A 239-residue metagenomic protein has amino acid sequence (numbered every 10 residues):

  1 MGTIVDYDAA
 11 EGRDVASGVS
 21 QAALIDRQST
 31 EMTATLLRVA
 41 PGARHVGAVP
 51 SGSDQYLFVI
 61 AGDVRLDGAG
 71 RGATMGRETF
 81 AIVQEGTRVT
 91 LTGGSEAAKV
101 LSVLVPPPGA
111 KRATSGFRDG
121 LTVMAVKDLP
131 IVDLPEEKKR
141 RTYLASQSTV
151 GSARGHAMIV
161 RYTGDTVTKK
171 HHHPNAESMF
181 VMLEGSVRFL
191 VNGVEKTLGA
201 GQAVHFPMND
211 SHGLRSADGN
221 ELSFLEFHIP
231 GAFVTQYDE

Functional and structural regions predicted by a protein language model:
M1-T33, V46, A97-K99, V103-G155 (+2 more regions): A short, N-terminal "cap"/entry segment at the start of jelly-roll beta-barrel domains of the cupin/DSBH fold
G18-Q21, T33-S51, S146, M158-H173 (+1 more regions): Conserved short histidine dyad/triad with adjacent acidic residue
R38-V39, V49-R65, V105, I159-T163 (+2 more regions): Short, conserved beta-strand element in jelly-roll/cupin
D63, R88, A97, S186-R188 (+2 more regions): Structural motif
A69-E85, G193-N209: Short acidic-glycine-tyrosine-enriched beta hairpin
T90-G93, L214-A217: Asparagine-centered strand-capping/turn motif at beta-strand->loop junctions
